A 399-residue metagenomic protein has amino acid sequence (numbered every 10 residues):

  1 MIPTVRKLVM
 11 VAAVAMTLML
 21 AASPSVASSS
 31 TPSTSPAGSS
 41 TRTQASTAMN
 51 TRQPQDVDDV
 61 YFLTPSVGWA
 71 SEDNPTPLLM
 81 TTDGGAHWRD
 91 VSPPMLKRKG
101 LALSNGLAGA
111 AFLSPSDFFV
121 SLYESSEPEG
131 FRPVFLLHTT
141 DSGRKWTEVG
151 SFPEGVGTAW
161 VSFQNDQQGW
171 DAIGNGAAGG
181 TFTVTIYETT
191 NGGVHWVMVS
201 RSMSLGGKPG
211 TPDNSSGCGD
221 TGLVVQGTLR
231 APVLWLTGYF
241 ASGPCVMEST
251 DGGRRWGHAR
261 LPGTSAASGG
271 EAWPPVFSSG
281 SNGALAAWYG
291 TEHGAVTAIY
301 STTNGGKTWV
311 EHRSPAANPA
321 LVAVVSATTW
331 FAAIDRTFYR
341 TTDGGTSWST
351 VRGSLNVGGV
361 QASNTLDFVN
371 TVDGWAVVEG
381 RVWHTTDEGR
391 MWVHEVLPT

Functional and structural regions predicted by a protein language model:
I2-T399: Extracellular glycan-interacting surfaces
